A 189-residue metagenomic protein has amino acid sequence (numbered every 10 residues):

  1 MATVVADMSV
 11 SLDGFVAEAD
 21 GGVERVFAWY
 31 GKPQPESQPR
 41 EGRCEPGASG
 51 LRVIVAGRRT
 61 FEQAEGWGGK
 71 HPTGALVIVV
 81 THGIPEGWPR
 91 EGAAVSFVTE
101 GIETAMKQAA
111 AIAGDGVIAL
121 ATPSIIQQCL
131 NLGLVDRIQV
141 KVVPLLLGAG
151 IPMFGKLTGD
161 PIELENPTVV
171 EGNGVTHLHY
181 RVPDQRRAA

Functional and structural regions predicted by a protein language model:
M1-A189: Enzymes that bind and transform nitrogen-containing heteroaromatic metabolites
